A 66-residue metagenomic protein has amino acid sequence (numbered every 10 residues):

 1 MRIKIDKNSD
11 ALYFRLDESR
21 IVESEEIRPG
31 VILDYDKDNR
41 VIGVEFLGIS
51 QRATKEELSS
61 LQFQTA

Functional and structural regions predicted by a protein language model:
M1-A66: Small, basic N-terminal interaction modules of short regulatory proteins
